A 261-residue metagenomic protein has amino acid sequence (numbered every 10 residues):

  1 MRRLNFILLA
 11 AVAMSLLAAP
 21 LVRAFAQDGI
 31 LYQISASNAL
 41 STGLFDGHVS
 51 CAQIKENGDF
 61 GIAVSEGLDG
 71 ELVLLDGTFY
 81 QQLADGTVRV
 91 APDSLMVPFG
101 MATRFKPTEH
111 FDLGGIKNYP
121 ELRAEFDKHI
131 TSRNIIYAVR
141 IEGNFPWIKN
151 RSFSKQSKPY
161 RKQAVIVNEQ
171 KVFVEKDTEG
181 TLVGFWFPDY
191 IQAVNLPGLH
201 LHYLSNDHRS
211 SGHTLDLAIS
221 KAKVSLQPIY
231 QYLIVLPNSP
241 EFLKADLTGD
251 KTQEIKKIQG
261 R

Functional and structural regions predicted by a protein language model:
M1-A10: Bacterial N-terminal signal peptides that target proteins for export
L9-A19: Bacterial N-terminal signal peptides
S35-G100: N-terminal low-complexity or amphipathic/hydrophobic leaders
L44-F45, V49, G70-L72, Y230-R261: Intrinsically disordered, low-complexity terminal/linker regions enriched in Pro/Ser/Gly and acidic residues
Q82-K128: A glycine-rich, hydrophobic loop/mini-helix early in the fold
P120-F185, Q192-V194: Long, positively charged binding patches that form subdomain-scale interaction surfaces for polyanionic ligands
L196-L204: Histidine-centered divalent-metal-coordination microenvironment in nucleic-acid enzymes
S205-L247: A hydrophobic, small-residue-rich beta->alpha segment in the mid-to-C-terminal subdomain of diverse proteins
